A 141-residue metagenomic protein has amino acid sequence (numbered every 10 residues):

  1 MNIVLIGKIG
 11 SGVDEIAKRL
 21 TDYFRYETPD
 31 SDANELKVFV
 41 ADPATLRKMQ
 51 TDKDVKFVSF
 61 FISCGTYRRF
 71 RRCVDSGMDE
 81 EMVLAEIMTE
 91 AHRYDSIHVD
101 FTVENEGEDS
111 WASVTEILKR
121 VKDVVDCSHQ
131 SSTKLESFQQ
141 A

Functional and structural regions predicted by a protein language model:
L5: Hydrophobic anchor at the beta1->P-loop junction of P-loop NTPases
K8: P-loop (Walker A) phosphate-binding loop of NTP-binding proteins
S11: ATP-binding Walker
D14: Walker A/P-loop
T21-T28: Post-Walker A helix-loop "phosphate-sensing" segment adjacent to the P-loop in P-loop NTPases
D32-S76: ATP-dependent NMP and nucleoside kinases share a basic, alpha-helical "lid"
L46, V74-A141: Small-molecule kinase domains that catalyze NTP-dependent phosphoryl transfer to phosphate-bearing small molecules
